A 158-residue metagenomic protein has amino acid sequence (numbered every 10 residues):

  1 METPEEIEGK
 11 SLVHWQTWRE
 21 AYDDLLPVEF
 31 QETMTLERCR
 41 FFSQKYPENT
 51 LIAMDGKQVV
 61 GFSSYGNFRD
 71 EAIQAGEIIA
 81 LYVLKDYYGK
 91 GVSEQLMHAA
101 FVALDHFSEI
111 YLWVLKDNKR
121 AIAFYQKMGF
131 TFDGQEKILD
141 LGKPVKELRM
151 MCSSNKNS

Functional and structural regions predicted by a protein language model:
M1-D86, L96-A103, N155: Acetyl-CoA-dependent GNAT
M1-E2, D133-Q135: Conserved beta-strand termini and adjacent loop/short-helix elements that scaffold enzyme active sites in alpha/beta
L84-D86, K90, K116-D117: Active-site acidic-Proline motif in GNAT/NAT acetyltransferases
G91, G129: Short glycine-rich hinge loops at helix-strand junctions in the catalytic core of two-component histidine kinases
V92-Q95, A123: Generic recognition of short, well-ordered alpha-helical segments
H106: Hydrophobic alpha-helical positions that pack around
E109-I122, Q126-M128, G134-S158: C-terminal "cap" of GNAT-fold acetyltransferases
